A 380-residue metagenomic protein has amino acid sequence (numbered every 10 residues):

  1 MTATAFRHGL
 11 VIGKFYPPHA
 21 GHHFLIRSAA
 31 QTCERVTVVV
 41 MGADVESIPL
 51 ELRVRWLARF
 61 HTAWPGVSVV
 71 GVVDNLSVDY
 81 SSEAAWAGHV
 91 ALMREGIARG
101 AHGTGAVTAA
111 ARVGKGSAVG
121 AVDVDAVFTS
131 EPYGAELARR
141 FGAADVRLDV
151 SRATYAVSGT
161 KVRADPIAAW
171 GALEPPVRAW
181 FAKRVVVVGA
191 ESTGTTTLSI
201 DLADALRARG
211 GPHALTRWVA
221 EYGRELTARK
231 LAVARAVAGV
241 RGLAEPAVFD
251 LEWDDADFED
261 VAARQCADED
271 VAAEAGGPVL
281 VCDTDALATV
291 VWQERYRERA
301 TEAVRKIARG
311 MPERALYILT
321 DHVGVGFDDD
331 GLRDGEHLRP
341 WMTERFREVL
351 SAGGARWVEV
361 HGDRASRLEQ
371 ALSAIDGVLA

Functional and structural regions predicted by a protein language model:
M1-R184: Nucleotidyltransferase catalytic core that binds NTPs
G100, G120-V122, F141, A272-G277 (+3 more regions): A structural motif corresponding to the C-terminal end of an alpha-helix and its immediate exit/capping segment
V162, W292, R297-R364, L379: A glycine- and Lys/Arg-enriched "phosphate-lid" helix/loop adjacent to the NTP-binding pocket of small-molecule kinases
D165-V185, A352-A380: Charged phosphate-binding loop/patch that engages nucleotide di/tri-phosphates or the phosphate backbone of nucleic
V186-D204: Glycine-rich phosphate-binding P-loop
D204-C266, A371: Conserved substrate/cofactor phosphate-moiety recognition/catalytic segment in nucleotide-dependent phosphotransferases
D254-P312: Glycine-rich phosphate-binding loop used to anchor ATP phosphates in small-molecule kinases, encompassing both
